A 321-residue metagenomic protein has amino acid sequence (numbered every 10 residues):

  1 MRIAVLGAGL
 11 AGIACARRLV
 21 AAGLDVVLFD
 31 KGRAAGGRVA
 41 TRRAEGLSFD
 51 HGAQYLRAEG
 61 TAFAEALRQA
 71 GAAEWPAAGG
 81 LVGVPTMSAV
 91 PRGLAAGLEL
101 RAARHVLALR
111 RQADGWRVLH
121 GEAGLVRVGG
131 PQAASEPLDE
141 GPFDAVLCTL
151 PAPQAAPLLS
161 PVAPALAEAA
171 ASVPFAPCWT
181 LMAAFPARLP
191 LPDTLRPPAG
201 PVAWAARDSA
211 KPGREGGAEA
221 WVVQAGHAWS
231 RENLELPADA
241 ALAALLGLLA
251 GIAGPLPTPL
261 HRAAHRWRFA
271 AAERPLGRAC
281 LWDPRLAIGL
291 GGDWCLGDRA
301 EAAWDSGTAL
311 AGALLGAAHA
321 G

Functional and structural regions predicted by a protein language model:
M1-A11: Beta1/beta-strand and adjacent pyrophosphate-binding region of the FAD-binding site in flavoprotein oxidoreductases
R18-A44: Glycine-rich FAD pyrophosphate-binding loop
G36, G130-D193, P255-P257: Central helical "cap/lid" subdomain
Y55-A62, W75-A95, R101, E235-A244: Short beta-strand to alpha-helix junction loop
A102-R117: A conserved short coil-to-beta-strand element within the FAD-binding core of flavoproteins
M182-L234, A240, A244-A253: Active-site substrate-recognition segment that forms the wall of the catalytic cavity or substrate channel
L249-L286: Flavin (FAD/FMN) cofactor-binding core of flavoprotein oxidoreductases
A279-L310: Short FAD-binding loop at a beta-strand-to-alpha-helix junction that anchors the flavin cofactor in diverse
